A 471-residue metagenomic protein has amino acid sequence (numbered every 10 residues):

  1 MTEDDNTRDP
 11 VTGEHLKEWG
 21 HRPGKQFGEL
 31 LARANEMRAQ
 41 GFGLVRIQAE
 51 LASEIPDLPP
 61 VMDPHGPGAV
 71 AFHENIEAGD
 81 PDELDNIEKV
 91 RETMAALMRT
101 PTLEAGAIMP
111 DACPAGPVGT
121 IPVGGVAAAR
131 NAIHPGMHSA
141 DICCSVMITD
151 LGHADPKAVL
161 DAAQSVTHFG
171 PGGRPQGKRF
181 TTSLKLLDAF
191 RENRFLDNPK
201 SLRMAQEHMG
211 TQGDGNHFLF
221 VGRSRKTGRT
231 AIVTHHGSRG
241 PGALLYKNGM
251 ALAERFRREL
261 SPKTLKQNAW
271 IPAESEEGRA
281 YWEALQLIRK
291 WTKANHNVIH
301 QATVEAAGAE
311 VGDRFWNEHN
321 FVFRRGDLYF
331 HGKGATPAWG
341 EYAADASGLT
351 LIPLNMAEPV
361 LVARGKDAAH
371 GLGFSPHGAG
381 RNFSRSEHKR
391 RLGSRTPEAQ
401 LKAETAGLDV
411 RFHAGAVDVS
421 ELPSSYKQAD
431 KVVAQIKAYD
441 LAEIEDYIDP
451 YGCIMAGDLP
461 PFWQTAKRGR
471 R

Functional and structural regions predicted by a protein language model:
M1-P60: Charged substrate- and nucleic-acid-binding regions of tRNA-handling and nucleotidyl-transfer enzymes, centered on
A52-D82: Low-complexity, highly charged intrinsically disordered N-terminal segments that act as targeting/localization
G66-H73, H168-F195: Acidic low-complexity segments
E83-E88, A96: Histidine-rich, glycine-flanked metal-binding segment
R91-M94, P101-I108, P114-V123, N131-S139 (+3 more regions): Domain-length cofactor-binding catalytic modules of enzymes
M147: Divalent metal-dependent hydrolysis catalytic cores, especially in the metallo-beta-lactamase
L151-H153: Acidic, low-complexity central loop/insert segments
